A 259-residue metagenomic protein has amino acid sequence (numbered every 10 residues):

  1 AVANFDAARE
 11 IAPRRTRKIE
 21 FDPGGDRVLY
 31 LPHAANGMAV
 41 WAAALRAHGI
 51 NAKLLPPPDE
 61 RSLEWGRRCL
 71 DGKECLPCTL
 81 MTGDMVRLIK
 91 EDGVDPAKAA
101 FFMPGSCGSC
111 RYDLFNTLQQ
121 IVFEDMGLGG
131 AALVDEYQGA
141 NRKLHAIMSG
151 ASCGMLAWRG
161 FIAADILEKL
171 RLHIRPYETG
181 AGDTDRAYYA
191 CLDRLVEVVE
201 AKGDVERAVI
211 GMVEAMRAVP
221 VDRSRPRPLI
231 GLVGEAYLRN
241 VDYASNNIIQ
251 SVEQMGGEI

Functional and structural regions predicted by a protein language model:
A1-I259: An N-terminal assembly and electron-transfer interface module characteristic of large anaerobic redox and radical
